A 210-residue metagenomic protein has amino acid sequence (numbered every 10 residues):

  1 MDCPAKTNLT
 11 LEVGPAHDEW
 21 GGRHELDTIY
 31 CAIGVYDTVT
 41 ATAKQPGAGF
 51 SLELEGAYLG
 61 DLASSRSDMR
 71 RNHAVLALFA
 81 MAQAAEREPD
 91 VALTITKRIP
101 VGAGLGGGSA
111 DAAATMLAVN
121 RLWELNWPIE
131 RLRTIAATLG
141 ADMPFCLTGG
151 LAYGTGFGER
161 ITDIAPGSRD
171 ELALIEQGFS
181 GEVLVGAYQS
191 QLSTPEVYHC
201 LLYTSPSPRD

Functional and structural regions predicted by a protein language model:
M1-A103, R121, L125, A187-S190: ATP-binding N-lobe of GHMP and related small-molecule kinases
L26, L62, R66, L105 (+3 more regions): Short clusters of hydrophobic/aromatic residues that line enzyme substrate/ligand-binding pockets
L76-F79, Q83, E124, E130 (+3 more regions): Replace "anionic and nucleotidyl ligands
A103-I129, F145-G149: DPxDG-like acidic metal-binding loop motif
W127-L192: Alpha/beta catalytic cores of group-transfer enzymes, especially the acyltransferase/condensing modules of polyketide
Q189-L202: A short core secondary-structure module
Y203-D210: Conserved small/polar residues in nucleotide/adenosyl-binding loops
